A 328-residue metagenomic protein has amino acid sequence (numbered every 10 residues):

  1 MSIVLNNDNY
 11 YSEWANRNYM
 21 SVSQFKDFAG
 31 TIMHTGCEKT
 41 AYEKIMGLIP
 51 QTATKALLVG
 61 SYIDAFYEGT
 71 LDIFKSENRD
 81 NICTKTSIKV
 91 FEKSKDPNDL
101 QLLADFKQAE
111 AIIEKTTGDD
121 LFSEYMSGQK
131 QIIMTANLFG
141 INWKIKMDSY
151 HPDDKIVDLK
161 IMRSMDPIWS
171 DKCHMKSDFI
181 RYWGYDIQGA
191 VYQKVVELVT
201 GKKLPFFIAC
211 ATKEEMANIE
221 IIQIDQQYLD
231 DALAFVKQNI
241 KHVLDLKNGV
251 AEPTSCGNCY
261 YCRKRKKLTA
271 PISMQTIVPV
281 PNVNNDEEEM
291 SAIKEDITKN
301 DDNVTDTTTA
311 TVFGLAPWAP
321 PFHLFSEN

Functional and structural regions predicted by a protein language model:
M1-K146, Y260, T276: Metal-dependent nuclease catalytic cores that hydrolyze phosphodiester bonds in DNA/RNA, characterized by
I49-T52, P97-Q101, S170-W183, D225-Q227: Short histidine-centered catalytic/ligand-binding loop motif
Y67, I132-L138, H151-D153, I161-R163 (+1 more regions): Short, flexible loop/turn elements at secondary-structure junctions
Y67-L71, I161-S164, E197-G201, L244: Hydrophobic/aromatic-lined pockets within catalytic cores
D119-M126, H151-D158, V196-L204: Secondary-structure boundary elements
G140-K144, H151-D154, K203, E214-A217: Coil-to-beta-strand transition motifs
I145-M175: Conserved catalytic cores of phosphodiester-cleaving nucleases, focusing on short active-site segments
F179-D186, V191-W318, L324-N328: Metal-dependent nuclease catalytic regions and adjoining charged, substrate-binding loops involved in nucleic-acid end
